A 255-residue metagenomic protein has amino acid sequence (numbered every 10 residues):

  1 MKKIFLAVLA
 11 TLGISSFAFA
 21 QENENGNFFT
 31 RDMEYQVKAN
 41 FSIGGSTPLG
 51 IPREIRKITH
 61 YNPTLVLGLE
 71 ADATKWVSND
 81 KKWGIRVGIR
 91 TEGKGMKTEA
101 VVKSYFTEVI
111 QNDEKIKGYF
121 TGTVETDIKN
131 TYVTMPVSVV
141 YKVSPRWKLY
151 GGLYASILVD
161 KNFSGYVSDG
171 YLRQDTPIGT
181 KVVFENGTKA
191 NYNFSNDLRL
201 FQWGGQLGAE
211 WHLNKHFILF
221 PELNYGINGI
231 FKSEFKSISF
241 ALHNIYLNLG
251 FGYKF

Functional and structural regions predicted by a protein language model:
M1-D32: Cleavable N-terminal export/targeting peptides
G26, E70-W76, S138-V140, G208-H212 (+1 more regions): Transmembrane beta-barrel domains of outer membrane proteins
T30, T74-D80, S144, N214-H216: Outer-membrane beta-barrel channels and translocator barrels
Y35, L65-A71, T131-V137, W203-L207 (+1 more regions): Hydrophobic, lipid-facing positions within transmembrane beta-strands of outer-membrane proteins
V37-G45, V87-G93, G151-I157, P221-Y225 (+1 more regions): Transmembrane beta-barrel strands of outer-membrane/channel proteins
G45-T64, K94-T131, L158-L200, N228-Y246: Extracellular/periplasm-exposed beta-strand and loop segments of Gram-negative cell-envelope proteins, dominated by
K81-I85, R146-L149, K215-P221: Repeated loop/turn-to-beta-strand initiation elements of outer-membrane beta-barrel proteins
W211-F217, H243-F255: Outer-membrane beta-barrel "beta-signal"
